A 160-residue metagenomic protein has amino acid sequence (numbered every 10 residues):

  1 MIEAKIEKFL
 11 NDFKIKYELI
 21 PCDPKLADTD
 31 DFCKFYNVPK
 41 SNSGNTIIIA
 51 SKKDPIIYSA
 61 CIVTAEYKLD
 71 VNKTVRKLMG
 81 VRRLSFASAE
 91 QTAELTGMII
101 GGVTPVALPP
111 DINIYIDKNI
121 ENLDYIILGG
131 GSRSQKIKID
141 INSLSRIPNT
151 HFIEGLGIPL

Functional and structural regions predicted by a protein language model:
M1-L160: Extended, low-hydrophobicity, polar/charged segments
